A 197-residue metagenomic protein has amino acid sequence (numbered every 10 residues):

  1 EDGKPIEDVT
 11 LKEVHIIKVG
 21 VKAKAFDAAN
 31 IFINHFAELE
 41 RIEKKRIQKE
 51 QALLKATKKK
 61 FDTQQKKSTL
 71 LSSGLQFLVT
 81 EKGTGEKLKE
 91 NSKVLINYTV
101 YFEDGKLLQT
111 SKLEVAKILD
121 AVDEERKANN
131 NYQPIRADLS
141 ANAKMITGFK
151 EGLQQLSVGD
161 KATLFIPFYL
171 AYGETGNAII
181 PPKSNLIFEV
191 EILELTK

Functional and structural regions predicted by a protein language model:
E1-K197: Cross-family detector of peptidyl-prolyl cis-trans isomerase
